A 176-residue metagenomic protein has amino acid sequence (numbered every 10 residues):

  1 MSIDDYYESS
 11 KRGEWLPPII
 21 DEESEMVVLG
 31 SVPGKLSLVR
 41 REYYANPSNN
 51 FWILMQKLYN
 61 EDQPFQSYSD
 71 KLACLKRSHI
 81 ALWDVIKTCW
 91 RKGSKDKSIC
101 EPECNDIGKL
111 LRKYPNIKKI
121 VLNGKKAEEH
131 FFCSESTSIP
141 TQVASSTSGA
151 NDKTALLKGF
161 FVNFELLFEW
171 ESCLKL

Functional and structural regions predicted by a protein language model:
M1-E25, N46-P47, S94-G108, F132-L176: C-terminal capping/extension of enzyme domains
E25-M26, K119: Structural motif
V27-S31: N-terminal nucleotide-binding beta1-loop-alpha1 segment
V32-L36, N50, K87-W90, K125-E129 (+1 more regions): Short, solvent-exposed loop/turn segments at secondary-structure junctions
L36-S98: Short, surface-exposed acidic-centric catalytic microdomains
M55, H130-F131: Hydrophobic packing residues within well-ordered alpha-helices of enzyme cores
Y59, K119, K125-E128, T137-P140 (+1 more regions): Catalytic phosphate/metal-binding cores of nucleic-acid and nucleotide-processing enzymes, i.e., regions that mediate
R77-K126: Internal catalytic-core helix/loop-beta-alpha segment that presents or stabilizes conserved functional determinants
